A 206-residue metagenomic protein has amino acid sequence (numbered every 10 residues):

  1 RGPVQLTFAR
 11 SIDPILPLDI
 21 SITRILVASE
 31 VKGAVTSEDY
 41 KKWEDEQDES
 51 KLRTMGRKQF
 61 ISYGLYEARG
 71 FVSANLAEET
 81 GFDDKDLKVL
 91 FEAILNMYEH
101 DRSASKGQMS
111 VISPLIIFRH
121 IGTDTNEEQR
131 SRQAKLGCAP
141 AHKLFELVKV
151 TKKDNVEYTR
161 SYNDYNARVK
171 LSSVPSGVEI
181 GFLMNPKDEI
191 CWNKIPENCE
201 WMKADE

Functional and structural regions predicted by a protein language model:
R1-E206: Basic polyanion-binding and macromolecular-assembly surfaces
